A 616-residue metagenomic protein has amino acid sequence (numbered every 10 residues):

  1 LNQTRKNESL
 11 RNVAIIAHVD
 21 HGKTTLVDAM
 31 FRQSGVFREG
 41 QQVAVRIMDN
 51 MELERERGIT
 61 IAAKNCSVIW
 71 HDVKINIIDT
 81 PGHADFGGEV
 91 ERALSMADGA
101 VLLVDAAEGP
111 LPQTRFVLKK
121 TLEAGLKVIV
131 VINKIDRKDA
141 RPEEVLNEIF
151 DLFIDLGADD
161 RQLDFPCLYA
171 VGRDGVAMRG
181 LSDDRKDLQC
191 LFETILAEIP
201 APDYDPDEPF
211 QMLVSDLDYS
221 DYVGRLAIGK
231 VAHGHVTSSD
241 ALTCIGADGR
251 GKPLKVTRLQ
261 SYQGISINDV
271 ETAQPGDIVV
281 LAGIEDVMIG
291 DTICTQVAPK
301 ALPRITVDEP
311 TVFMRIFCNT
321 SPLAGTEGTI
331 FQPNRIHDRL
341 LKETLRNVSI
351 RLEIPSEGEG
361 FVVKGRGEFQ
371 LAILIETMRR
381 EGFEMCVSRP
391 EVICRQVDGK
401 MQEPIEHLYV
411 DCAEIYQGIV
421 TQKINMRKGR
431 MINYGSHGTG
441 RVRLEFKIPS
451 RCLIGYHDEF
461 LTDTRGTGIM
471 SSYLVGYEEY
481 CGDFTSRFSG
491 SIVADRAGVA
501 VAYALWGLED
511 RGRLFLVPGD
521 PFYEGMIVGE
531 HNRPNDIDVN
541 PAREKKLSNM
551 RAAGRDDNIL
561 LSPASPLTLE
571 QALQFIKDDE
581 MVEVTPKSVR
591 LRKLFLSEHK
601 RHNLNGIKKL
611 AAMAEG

Functional and structural regions predicted by a protein language model:
L1-V104, E108-P110, E148, L217-S220: P-loop NTPase switch module centered on the Walker A-proximal segment
N2-T4, V36-A63, F86, L152-F165 (+13 more regions): Active-site phosphate-binding and catalytic loops of NTP-dependent enzymes
E8-G22, A84, A97, A107-K119 (+16 more regions): Conserved structured catalytic cores and adjacent interaction surfaces of nucleotide-binding/hydrolyzing enzymes
K127, R137-A197: Canonical P-loop GTPase G-domain recognition
R173, K186-I228, A232-V236, Y477 (+2 more regions): Accessory interdomain/linker segments of ATP-dependent helicases and helicase-like nucleic-acid enzymes that mediate
Q211-M314, A324-T326, S489, G498-S548 (+2 more regions): Conserved nucleotide-binding/hydrolysis modules and their immediate coupling elements across P-loop/ASCE NTPase motors
L259-V270, Q402, I448, E459-D463 (+2 more regions): Long insertion/accessory domains within large nucleic-acid-processing enzymes
S321-L345, S562: A short, contiguous, amphipathic alpha-helix enriched in charged residues
